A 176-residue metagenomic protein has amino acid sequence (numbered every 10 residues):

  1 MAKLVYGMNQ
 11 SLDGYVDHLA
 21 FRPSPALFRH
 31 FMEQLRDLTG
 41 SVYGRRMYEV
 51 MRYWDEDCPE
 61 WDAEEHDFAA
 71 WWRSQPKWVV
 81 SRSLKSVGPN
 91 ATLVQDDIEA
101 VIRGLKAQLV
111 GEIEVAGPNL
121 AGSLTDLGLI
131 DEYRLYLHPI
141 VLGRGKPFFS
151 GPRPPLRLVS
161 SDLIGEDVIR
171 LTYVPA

Functional and structural regions predicted by a protein language model:
M1-A176: Enzymes that bind and transform nitrogen-containing heteroaromatic metabolites
